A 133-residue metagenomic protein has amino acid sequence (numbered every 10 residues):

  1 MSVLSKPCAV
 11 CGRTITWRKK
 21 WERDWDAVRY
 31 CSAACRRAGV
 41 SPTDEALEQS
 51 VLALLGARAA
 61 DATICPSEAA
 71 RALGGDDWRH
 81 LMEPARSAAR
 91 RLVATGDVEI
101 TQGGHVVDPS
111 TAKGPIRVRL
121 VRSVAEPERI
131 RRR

Functional and structural regions predicted by a protein language model:
S2-L4, A27: Short metal-coordination and nucleic-acid-contact micro-motifs, chiefly zinc-binding Cys/His arrays
C8-C11, C31: Short cysteine-rich clusters marking metal-coordination/redox-active sites
T16, R36, V40: Short functional micro-motifs and their immediate structural scaffolds
R18-V28: Short linker/helix segments within small regulatory modules
P42-T63: Positively charged, polyanion-binding regions of nucleic-acid-associated proteins
D61-A72: Short acidic, hydrophobic short linear motifs in intrinsically disordered regions
W78-T101: Charge-enriched amphipathic alpha-helical scaffolds
G104-I130: Short, cationic-aromatic polyanion-contact patches
